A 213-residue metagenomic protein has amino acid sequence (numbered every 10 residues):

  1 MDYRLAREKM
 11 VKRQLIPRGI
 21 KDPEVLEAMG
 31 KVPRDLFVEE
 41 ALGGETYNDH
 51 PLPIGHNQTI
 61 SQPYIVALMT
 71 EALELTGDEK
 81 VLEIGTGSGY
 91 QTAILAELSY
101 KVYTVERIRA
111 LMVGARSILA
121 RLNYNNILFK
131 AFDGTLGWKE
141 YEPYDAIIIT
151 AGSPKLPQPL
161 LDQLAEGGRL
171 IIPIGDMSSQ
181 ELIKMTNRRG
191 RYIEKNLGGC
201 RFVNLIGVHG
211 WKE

Functional and structural regions predicted by a protein language model:
M1-L82, Y90-I94, L98, L111-L128 (+1 more regions): Class I SAM-dependent transferase core
E74-I193: Conserved nucleotide-cofactor-binding alpha/beta core module
E213: Catalytic, metal-anchored helix/loop core of enzyme active sites in primary metabolism
